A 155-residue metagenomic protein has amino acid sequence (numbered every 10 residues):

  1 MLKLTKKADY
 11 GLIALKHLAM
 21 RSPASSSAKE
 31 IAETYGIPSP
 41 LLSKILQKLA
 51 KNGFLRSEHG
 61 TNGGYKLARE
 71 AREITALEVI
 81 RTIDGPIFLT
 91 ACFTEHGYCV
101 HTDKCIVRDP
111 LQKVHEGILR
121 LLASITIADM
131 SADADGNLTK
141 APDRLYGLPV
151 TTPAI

Functional and structural regions predicted by a protein language model:
A19-P23, R69-E70: Short helix-capping/hinge SLiMs at alpha-helix to coil transitions
K29-G36: A short alpha-helical element within helix-turn-helix/winged-helix DNA-binding domains across DNA-binding proteins
E33, A50-K51: Alpha-helical residues within the helix-turn-helix
P40: Key DNA-contact positions within bacterial/archaeal DNA-binding proteins
G53-L67: Beta-hairpin "wing" of winged helix-turn-helix
A71-H96, V107, L111-E116: Conserved segment of winged-helix/HTH DNA-binding domains
H96-I155: C-terminal regulatory/oligomerization modules of transcriptional regulators
